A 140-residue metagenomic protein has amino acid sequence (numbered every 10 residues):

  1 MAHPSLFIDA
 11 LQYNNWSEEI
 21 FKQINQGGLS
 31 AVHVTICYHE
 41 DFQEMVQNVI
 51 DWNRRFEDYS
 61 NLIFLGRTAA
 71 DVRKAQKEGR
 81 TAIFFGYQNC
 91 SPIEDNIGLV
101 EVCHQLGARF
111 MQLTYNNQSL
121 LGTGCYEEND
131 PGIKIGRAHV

Functional and structural regions predicted by a protein language model:
M1-K134: N-terminal hydrophobic targeting/anchoring segments and the immediately downstream early-domain regions of hydrolases
A138-V140: Conserved small/polar residues in nucleotide/adenosyl-binding loops
